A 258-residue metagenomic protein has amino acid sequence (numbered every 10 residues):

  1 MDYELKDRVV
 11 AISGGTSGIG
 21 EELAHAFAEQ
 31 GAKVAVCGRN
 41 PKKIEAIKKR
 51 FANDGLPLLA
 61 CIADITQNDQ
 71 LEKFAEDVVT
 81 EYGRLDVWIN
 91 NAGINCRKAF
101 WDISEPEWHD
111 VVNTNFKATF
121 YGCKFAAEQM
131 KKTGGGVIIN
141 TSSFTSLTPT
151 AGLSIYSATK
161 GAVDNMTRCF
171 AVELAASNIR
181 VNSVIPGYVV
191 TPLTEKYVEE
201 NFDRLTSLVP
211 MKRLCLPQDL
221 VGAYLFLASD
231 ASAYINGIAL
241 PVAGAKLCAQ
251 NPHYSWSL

Functional and structural regions predicted by a protein language model:
V9, T16-S17: Conserved glycine-rich cofactor-binding loop
A99-F100, S104-V112, L205: Substrate-binding pocket helix/loop in short-chain dehydrogenase/reductase
W101, T148-S154, A176-S177, K212 (+1 more regions): Active-site loop immediately N-terminal to the catalytic Tyr-X3-Lys motif of short-chain dehydrogenase/reductase
C123, T159, T167: Active-site helix of classical SDR
E128, V172-A176, A233: Alpha-helical segment proximal to the catalytic Tyr-Lys
S143: Residue(s) in the substrate-gating loop at a strand-loop-helix junction that position the organic substrate next
T148, N236-L258: Short C-terminal tail/terminal secondary-structure segment of NAD(P)H-dependent dehydrogenase/reductase domains
